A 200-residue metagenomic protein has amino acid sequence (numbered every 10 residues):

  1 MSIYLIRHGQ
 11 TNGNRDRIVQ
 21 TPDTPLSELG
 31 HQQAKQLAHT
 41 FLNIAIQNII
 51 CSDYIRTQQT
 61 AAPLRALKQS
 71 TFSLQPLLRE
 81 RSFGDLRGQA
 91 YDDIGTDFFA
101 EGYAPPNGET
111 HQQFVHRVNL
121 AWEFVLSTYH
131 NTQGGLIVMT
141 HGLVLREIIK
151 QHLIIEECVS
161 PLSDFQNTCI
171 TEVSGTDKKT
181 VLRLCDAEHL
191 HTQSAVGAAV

Functional and structural regions predicted by a protein language model:
I3, Q133-L143: Generic beta-sheet signal
I3-T60, N107-N119: Loop-to-helix element that buttresses phosphate recognition and phosphoryl-transfer chemistry
G9, G142, A187: Active-site metal-binding loops of divalent metal-dependent hydrolases
Q36-G102: Phosphate-coordination/substrate-recognition cap region in phosphate-metabolizing enzymes
T40, L74, R81, D85-D92 (+2 more regions): Acidic, low-complexity terminal tails and accessory targeting/binding regions of phosphate-metabolizing enzymes
L42-A45, V125-G135: Glycine-rich phosphate-binding loop signature in dinucleotide/nucleotide-binding domains
R56, V144-L145: Alpha-helix capping/helix-boundary segments
P63, E147, Q151: Active-site signature of alpha/beta-hydrolase-fold catalytic machinery across serine- and Asp/Cys-nucleophile hydrolases
